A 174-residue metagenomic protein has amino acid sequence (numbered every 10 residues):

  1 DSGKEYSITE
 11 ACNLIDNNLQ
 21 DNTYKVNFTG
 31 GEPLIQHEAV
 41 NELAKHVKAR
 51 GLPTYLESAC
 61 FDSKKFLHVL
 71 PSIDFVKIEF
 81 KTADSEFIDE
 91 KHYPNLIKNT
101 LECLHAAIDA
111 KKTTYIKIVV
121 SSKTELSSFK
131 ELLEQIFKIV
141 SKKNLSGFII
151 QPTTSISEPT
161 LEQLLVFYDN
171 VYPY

Functional and structural regions predicted by a protein language model:
D1, Y168-Y174: Short, intrinsically disordered, charge-balanced linker/junction segments flanking boundaries in proteins
D1-E10: Canonical Radical SAM [4Fe-4S] cluster-binding loop centered on the CxxxCxxC motif and its immediate flanking residues
E10-L19: A short, N-terminal amphipathic alpha-helix
N22-K25, L34-N170: Conserved AdoMet/S-adenosylmethionine-binding subsite of the radical SAM
G30-G31: Short acidic donor-binding/metal-coordinating loop in glycosyltransferase active sites
